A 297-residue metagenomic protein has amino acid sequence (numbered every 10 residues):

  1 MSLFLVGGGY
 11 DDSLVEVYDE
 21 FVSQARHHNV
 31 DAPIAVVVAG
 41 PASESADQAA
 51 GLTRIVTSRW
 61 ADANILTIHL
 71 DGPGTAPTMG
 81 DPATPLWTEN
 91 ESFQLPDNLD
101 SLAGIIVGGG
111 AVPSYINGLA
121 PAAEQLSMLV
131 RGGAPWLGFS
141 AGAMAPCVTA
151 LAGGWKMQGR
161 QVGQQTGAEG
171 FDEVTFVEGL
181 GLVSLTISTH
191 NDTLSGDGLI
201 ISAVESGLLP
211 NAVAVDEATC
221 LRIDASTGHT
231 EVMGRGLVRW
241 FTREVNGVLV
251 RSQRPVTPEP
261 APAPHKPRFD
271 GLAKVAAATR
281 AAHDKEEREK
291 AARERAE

Functional and structural regions predicted by a protein language model:
M1-V30, V38-A50, R59, A152 (+1 more regions): C-terminal and late-domain segments of enzyme folds
S13, Y115-I116, C147, G154: Glycine/Thr-rich phosphate-binding loops of Rossmann-like dinucleotide-binding domains
I34, I105, S140, I187 (+1 more regions): A residue-level signal for conserved active-site and pocket-lining positions in enzyme catalytic cores
A42-L102, V107-A111: Portal/gating segments that form or line small-molecule/metal binding sites
D100-S101, G132, L182: Alpha-helix C-terminal capping/helix-to-coil transition sites in glycosyltransferase folds
I106-G109, L129-L151: Catalytic nucleophile loop
V112-P121: Glycine/threonine-rich flexible loop motifs
